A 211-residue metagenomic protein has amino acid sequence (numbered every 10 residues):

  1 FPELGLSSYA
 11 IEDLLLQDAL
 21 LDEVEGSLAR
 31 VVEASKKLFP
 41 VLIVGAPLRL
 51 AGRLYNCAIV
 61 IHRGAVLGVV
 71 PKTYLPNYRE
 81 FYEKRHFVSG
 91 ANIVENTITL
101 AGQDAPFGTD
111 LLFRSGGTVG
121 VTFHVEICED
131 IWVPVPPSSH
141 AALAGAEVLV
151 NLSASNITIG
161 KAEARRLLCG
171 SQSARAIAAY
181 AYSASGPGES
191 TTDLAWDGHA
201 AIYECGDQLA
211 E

Functional and structural regions predicted by a protein language model:
F1-E211: Enzyme catalytic cores with a strong preference for nitrogen-chemistry domains
